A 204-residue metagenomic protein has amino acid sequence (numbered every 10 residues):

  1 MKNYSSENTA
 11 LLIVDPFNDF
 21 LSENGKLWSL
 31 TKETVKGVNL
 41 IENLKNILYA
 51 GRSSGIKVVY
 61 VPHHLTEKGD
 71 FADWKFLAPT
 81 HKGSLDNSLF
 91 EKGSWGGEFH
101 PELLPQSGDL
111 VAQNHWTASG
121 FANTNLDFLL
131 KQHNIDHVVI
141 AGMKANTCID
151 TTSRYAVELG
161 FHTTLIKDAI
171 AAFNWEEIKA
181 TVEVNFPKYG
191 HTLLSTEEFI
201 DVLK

Functional and structural regions predicted by a protein language model:
M1-A10, D19, N46-S54, F71 (+1 more regions): Active-site-adjacent betaalpha module
L12-V14: Short hydrophobic beta-strand that contains or immediately precedes a catalytic carboxylate
N18, T66: Short active-site segment of divalent metal-dependent hydrolases/proteases that encodes the spacing between
L21-K36: Acidic/histidine-rich helix-loop elements that form or flank divalent-metal/phosphate-binding sites at the catalytic
S22, K68-G69: Glycine/Thr-rich phosphate-binding loops of Rossmann-like dinucleotide-binding domains
V38-N43: N-terminal post-signal-peptidase region of extra-cytosolic proteins
L44, P62-L65: Short glycine-rich, polar/acidic loop-and-turn segments at beta strand-coil junctions
I56-H63, I166: Short beta-strand segments at enzyme active-site cores
